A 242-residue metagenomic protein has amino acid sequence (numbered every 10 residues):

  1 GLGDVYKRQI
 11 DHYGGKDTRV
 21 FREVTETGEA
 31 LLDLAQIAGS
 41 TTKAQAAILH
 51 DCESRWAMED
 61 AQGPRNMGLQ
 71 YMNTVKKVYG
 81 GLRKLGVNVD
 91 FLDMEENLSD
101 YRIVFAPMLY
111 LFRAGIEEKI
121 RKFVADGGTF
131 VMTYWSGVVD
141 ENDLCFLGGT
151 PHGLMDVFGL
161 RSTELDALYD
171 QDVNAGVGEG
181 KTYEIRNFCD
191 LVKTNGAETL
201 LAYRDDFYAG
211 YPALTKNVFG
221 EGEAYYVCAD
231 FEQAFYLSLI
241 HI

Functional and structural regions predicted by a protein language model:
G1-H241: Carbohydrate-binding surfaces of carbohydrate-active enzymes
